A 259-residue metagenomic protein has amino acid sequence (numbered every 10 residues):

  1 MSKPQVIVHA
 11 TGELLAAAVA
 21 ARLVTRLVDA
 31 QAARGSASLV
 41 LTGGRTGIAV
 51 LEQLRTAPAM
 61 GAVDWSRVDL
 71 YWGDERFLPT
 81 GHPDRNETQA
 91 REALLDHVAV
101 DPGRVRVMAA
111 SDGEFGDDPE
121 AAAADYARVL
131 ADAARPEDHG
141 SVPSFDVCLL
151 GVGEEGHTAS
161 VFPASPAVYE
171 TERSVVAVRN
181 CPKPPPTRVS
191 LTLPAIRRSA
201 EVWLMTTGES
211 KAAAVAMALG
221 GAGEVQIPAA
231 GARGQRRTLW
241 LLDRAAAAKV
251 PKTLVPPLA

Functional and structural regions predicted by a protein language model:
M1-L39, E120: N-terminal glycine-/serine-/threonine-rich phosphate-binding loop
S2-K3, V63-D146: Ligand-binding beta-strand-loop-alpha-helix segment within the catalytic cores of soluble metabolic enzymes
Q31-P58: Glycine-rich N-terminal segment of FAD-binding domains in flavoprotein oxidoreductases, spanning the beta-loop-helix
L41-T46, L150-E154, T207: Glycine-rich beta-strand-to-loop/alpha-helix junction loops that act as flexible
Q53-D64, T88, E92, P163-E172: A glycine- and small-aliphatic-rich helix-loop capping segment at beta-alpha/alpha-beta transitions that lines
A59-D69, V98-V100, A167-Y169, P194-S199 (+1 more regions): Short, conserved loop/helix-junction motifs that constitute active-site signature segments in enzyme catalytic cores
V147-P194: Class I SAM-dependent methyltransferase SAM-binding "motif I" and its flanking Rossmann-like core
P194, A200-A259: ATP/nucleoside-binding phosphotransfer catalytic cores, i.e., glycine-rich phosphate-binding loops
